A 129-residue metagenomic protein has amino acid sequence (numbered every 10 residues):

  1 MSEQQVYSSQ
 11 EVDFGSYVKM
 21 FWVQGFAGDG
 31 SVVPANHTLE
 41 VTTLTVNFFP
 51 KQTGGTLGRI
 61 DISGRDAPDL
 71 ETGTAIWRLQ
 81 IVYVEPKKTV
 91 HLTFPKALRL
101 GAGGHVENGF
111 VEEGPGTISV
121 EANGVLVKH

Functional and structural regions predicted by a protein language model:
M1-H129: Beta-strand-centric surfaces of beta-sandwich/beta-rich domains
